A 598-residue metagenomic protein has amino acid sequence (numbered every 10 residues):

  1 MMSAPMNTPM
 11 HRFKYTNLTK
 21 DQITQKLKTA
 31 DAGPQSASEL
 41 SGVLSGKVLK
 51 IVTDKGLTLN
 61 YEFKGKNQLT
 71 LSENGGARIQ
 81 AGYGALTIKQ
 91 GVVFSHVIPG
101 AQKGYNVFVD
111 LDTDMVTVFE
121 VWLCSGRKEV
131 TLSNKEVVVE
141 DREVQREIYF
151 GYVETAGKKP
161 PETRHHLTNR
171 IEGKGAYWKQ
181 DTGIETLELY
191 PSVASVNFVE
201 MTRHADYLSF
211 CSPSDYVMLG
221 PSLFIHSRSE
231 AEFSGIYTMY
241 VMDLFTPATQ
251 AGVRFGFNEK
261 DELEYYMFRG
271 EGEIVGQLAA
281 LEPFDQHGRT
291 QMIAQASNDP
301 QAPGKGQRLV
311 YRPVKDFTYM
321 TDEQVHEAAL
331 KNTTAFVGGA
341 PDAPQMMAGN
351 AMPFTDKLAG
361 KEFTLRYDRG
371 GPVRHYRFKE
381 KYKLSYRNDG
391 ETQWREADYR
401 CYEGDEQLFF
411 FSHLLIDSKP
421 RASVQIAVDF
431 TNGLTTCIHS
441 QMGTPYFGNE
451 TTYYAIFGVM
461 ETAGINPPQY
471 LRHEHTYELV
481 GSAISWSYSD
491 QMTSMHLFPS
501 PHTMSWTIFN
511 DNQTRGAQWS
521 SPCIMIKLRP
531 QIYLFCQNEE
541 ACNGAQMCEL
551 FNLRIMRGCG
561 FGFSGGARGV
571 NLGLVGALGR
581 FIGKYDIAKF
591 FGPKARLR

Functional and structural regions predicted by a protein language model:
M2-N67, N134-E136, G175-K179, R312 (+5 more regions): Hydrophobic, helix-prone linear segments
Q35, L40-V52, T155-E200, H204-S209 (+5 more regions): Surface-exposed interaction/gating patches
S41-K47, E62-L69, T87-G91, F108-T117 (+12 more regions): Short, solvent-exposed coil/turn segments at beta-strand boundaries
L49-T53, T70-E73, F94-P99, A176-Q180 (+8 more regions): Short beta-strand segments that buttress and anchor functional surface loops
K50-L86, G183-V217, L365-Y402, M492-C523: N-terminal glycine/threonine-rich, aromatic-flanked beta-hairpin/loop signature
G75-V109, R203-F245, G390-V424, D511-I555: Contiguous, well-ordered beta-strand patches that form the walls/edges of small beta-barrel/beta-sandwich domains
D114-D141, L244-E273, G433-T452, R557-R580: Helix-rich interaction surfaces within compact, conserved domain-sized segments that mediate assembly or partner
W122-Q180, I438-S489: Surface-exposed beta-loop interaction hotspot
